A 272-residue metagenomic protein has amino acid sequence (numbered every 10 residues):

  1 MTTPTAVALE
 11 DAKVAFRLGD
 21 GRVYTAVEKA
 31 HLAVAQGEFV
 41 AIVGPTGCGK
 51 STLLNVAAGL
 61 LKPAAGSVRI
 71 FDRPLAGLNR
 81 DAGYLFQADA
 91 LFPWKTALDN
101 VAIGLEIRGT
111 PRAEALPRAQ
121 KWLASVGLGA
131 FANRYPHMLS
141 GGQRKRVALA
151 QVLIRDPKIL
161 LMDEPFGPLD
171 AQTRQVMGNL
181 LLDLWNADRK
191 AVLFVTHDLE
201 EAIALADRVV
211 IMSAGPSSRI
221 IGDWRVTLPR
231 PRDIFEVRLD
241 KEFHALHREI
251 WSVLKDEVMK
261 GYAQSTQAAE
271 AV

Functional and structural regions predicted by a protein language model:
V43-P45: The feature captures the beta-strand-to-loop junction immediately N-terminal to the Walker
A58: Helix-to-loop junction immediately C-terminal to a conserved catalytic motif
G66-G77: Conserved ABC transporter NBD signature motif
K95-A102: Short coil-to-helix segment of the ABC ATPase nucleotide-binding domain corresponding to the Q-loop/switch region
A102, E106, A113-F131, D183: Conserved ABC ATPase "signature" region
Y135-L139, Q143: Conserved ABC ATPase signature
L149: Hydrophobic anchor residue at the start of the ABC signature
I154-K158: A short, proline-enriched helix->beta-strand linker immediately N-terminal to the Walker B motif in ABC-type P-loop
